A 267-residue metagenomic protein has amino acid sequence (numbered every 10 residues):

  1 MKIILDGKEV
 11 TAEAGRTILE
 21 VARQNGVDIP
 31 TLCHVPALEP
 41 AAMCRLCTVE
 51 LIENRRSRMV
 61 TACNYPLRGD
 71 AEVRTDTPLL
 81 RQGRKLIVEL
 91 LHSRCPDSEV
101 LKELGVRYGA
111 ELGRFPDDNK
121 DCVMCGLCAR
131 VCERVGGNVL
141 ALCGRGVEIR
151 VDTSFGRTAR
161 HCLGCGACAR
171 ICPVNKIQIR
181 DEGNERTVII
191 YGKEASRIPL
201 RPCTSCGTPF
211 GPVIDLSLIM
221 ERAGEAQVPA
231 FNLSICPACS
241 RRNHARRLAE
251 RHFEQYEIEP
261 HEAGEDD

Functional and structural regions predicted by a protein language model:
M1-H161, C165, A169-I171, N175-T187 (+2 more regions): Ferredoxin-type iron-sulfur electron-transfer modules and their immediate structural context
T77, E225-A226, C239, H261: Extended interaction regions within the primary functional domain
N184, P260-H261: Intrinsically disordered, low-complexity coil segments
I214, L218-A230, E262-E265: Acidic/histidine-enriched, beta-strand-rich ligand/metal-binding domains
A226-N243: Cysteine-rich micro-motifs
R242, A249, E265-D267: Extended, charged low-complexity segments that frequently continue into or abut oligomerization scaffolds
E254-I258: Long, low-complexity intrinsically disordered regions enriched in Ser/Thr, Asp/Glu, Pro/Gly
